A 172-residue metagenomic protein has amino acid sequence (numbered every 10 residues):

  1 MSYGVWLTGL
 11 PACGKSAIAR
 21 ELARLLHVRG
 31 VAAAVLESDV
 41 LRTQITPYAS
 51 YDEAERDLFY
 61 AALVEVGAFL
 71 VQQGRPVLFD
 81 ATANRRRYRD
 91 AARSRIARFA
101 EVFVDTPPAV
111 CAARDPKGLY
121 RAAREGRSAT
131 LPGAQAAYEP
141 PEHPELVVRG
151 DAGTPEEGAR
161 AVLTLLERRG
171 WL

Functional and structural regions predicted by a protein language model:
G4: Walker A (P-loop) ATP-phosphate-binding motif of ABC ATPase nucleotide-binding domains
L7: Hydrophobic anchor at the beta1->P-loop junction of P-loop NTPases
P11: The conserved Walker
K15: Conserved lysine of the Walker
R20-A68, Q72: Conserved substrate/cofactor phosphate-moiety recognition/catalytic segment in nucleotide-dependent phosphotransferases
A54-A100, V104, A123: Glycine-rich phosphate-binding loop used to anchor ATP phosphates in small-molecule kinases, encompassing both
I96-R114, V148: Conserved phosphate-donor/acceptor-positioning beta-strand/loop module used by diverse small-molecule
A113-A161, R169-L172: Small-molecule kinase domains that catalyze NTP-dependent phosphoryl transfer to phosphate-bearing small molecules
